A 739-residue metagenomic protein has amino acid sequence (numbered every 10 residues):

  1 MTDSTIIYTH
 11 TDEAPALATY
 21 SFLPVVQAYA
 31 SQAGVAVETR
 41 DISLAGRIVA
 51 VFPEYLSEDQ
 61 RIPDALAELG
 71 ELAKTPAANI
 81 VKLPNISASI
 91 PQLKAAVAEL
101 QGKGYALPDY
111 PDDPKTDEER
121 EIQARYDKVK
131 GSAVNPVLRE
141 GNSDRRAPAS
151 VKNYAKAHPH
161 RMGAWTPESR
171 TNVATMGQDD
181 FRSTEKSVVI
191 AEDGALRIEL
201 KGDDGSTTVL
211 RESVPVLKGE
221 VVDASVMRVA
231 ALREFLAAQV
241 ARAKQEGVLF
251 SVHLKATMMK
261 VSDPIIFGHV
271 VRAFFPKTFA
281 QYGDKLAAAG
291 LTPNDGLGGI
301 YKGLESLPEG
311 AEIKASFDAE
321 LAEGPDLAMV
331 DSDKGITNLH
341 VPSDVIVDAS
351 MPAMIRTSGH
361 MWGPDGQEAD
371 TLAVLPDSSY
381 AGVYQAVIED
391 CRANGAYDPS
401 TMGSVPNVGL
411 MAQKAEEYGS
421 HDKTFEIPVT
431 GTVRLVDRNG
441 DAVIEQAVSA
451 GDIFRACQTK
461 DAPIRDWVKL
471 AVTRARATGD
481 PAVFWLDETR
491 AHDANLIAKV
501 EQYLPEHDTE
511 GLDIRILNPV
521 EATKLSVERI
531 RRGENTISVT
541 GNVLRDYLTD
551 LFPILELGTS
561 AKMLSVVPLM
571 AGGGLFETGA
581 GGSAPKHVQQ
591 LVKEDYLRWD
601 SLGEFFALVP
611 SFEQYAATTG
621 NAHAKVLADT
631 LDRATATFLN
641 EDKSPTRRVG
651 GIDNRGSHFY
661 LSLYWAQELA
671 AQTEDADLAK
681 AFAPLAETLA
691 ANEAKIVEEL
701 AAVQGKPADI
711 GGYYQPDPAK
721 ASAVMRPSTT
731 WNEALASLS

Functional and structural regions predicted by a protein language model:
T2-G268, K277-K499, Y503, H507-L525 (+4 more regions): Extended, well-ordered protein cores
K625, A676-K680: Short, solvent-exposed positions on alpha-helices
E641, R648-G656, P684, P707-I710 (+2 more regions): Terminal, compositionally biased segments used for targeting/anchoring and flexible tails
A670-T673: Ligand-binding pocket scaffold of soluble enzyme catalytic domains
A679-E687: Short, charged, amphipathic alpha-helical segments
V697-Y714: A glycine-biased, small/acidic residue-tolerant capping/turn segment at secondary-structure junctions
P716-S739: C-terminal accessory extensions/subdomains outside the catalytic/core fold
